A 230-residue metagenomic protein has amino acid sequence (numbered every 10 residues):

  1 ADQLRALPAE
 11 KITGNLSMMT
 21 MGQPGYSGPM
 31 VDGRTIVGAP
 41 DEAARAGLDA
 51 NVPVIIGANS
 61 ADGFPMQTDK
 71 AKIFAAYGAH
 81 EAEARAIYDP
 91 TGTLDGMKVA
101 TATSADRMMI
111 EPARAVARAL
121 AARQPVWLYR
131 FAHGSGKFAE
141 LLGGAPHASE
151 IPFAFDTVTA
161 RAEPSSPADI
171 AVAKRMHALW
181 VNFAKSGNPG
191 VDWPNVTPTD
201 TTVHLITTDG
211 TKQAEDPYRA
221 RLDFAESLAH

Functional and structural regions predicted by a protein language model:
Q3-I170, L179, S186: Substrate-gating cap/lid region and adjacent catalytic-acid/histidine neighborhood within extracellular/lumenal
M176: C-terminal catalytic lobe of FAD-dependent flavoproteins
S186, G190-E215: Mature extracytoplasmic/periplasmic domains
G210-H230: Tryptophan-rich aromatic "cage" segments
